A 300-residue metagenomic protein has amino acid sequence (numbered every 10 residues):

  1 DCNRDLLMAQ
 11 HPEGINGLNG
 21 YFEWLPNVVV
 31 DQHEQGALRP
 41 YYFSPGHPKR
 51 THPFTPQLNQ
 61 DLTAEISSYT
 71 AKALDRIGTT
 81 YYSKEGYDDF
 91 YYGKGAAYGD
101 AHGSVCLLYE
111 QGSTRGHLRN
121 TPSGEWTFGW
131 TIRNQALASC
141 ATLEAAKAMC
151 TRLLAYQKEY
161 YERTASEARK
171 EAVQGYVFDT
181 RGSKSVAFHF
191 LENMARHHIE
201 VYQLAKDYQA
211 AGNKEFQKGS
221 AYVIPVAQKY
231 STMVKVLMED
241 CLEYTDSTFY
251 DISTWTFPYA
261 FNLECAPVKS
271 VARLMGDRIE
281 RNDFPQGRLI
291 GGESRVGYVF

Functional and structural regions predicted by a protein language model:
R4-D5, Q10-P12, N16, G20 (+5 more regions): Intrinsic-disorder/low-complexity accessory segments
E34: Detector for the c-type heme attachment site
